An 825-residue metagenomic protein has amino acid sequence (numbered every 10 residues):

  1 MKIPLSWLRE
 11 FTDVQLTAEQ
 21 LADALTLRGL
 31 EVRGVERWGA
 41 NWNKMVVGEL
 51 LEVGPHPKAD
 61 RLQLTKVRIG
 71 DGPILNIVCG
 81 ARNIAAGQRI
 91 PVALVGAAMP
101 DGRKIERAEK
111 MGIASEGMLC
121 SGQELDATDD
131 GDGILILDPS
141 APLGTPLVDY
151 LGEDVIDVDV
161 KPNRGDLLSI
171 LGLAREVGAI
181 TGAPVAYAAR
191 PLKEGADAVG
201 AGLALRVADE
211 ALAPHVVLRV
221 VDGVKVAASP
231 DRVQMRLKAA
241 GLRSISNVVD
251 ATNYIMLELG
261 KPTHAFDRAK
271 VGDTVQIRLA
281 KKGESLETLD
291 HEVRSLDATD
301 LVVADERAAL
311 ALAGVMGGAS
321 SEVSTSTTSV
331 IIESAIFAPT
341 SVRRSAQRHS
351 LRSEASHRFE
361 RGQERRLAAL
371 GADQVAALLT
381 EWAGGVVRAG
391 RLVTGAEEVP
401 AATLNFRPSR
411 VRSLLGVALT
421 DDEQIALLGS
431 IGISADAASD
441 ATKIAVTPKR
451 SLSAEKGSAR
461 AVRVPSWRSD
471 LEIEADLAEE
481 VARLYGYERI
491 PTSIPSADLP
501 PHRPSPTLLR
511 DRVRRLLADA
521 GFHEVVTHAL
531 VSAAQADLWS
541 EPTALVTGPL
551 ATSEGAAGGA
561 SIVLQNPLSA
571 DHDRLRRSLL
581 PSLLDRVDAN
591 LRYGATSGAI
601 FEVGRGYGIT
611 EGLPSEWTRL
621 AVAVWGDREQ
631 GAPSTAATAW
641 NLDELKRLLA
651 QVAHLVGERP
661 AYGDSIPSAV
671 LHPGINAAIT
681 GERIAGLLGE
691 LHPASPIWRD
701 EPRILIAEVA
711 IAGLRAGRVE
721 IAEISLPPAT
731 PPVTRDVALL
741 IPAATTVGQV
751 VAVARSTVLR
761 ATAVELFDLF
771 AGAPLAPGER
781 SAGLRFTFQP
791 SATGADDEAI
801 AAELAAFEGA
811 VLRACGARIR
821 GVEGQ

Functional and structural regions predicted by a protein language model:
M1-D197, S324, I331, S350 (+5 more regions): Phosphate-backbone binding interfaces of nucleic-acid-interacting proteins
K2, Q20, L27, S430-I433 (+3 more regions): A carboxyl-terminal module marker
P4-L5, D23, R28, R37 (+3 more regions): Glycine/proline-enriched, intrinsically flexible loops and inter-domain linkers
A40-N43, K193-E194, R463, L499-P504 (+3 more regions): Beta-rich nucleic-acid/ligand-interaction surfaces
V47-N76, Q234-M235, T252-S320: Conserved mixed alpha/beta core segments that line enzyme active sites in large multi-domain catalysts
Q123, V226, R294-P400: Conserved catalytic alpha/beta cores of large enzymes that bind or transform nucleotide phosphates and polynucleotides
G172, F406-A437, R460-A551, G555-S597 (+2 more regions): Extended, well-folded interaction surfaces typified by the phenylalanyl-tRNA synthetase beta subunit core
V177-V207, A383-V411, A418, L477: Terminal amphipathic helices with adjacent charged low-complexity linkers/tails
